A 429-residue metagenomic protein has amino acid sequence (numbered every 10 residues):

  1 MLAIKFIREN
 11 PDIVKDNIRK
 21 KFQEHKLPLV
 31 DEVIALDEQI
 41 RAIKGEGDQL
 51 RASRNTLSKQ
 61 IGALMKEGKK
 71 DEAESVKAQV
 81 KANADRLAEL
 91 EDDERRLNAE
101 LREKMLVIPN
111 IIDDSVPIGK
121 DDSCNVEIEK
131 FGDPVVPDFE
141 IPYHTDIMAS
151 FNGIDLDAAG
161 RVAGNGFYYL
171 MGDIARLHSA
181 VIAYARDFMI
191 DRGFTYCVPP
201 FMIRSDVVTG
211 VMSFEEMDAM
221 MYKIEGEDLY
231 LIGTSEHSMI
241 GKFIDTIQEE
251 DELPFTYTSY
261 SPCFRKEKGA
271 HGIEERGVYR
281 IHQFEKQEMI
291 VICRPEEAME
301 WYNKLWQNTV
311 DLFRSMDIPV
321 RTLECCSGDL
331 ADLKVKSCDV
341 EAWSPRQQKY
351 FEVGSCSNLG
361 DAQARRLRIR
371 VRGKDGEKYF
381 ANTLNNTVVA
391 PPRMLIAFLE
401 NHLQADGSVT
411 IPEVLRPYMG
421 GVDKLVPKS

Functional and structural regions predicted by a protein language model:
M1-P134, A149, G153: N-terminal alpha-helical targeting/anchoring segments
L27, K130-S429: TRNA-recognition modules of translation machinery and tRNA-sensing kinases, especially anticodon-binding
